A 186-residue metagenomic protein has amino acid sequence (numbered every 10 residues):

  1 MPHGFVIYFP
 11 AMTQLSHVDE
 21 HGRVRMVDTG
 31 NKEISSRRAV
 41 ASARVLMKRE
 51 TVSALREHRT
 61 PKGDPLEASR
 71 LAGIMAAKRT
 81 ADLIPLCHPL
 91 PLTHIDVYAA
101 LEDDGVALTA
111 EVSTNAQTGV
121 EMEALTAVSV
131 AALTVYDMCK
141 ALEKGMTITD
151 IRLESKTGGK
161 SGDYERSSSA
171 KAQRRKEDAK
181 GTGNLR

Functional and structural regions predicted by a protein language model:
M1-I7, S168-L185: Short, low-complexity, charge-dense intrinsically disordered segments
M12-L66, L71-H88, L92-S168, R186: C-terminal binding/interaction regions
